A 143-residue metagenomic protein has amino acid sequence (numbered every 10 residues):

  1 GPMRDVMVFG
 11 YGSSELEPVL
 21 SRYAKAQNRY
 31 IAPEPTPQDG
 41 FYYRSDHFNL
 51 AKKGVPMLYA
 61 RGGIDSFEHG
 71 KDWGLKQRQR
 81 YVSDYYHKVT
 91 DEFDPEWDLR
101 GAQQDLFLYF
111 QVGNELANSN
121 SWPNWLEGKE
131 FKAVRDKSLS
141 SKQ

Functional and structural regions predicted by a protein language model:
G1-S83: Metal-dependent peptidase/peptidase-like ectodomains
Y23-R29, T90-E92, S140-S141: Short C-terminal domain-edge/linker segments immediately following a structured domain
A26, E115-S119, K137, S141: A structural signal for alpha-helix termini and helix-coil/disorder junctions
G40-F48, E127-K142: Amphipathic alpha-helical surface "interface" segments used for docking/oligomerization or membrane association within
I64-V134: His/Asp/Glu-rich mid-to-C-terminal helical/loop segments that flank catalytic regions of hydrolases
